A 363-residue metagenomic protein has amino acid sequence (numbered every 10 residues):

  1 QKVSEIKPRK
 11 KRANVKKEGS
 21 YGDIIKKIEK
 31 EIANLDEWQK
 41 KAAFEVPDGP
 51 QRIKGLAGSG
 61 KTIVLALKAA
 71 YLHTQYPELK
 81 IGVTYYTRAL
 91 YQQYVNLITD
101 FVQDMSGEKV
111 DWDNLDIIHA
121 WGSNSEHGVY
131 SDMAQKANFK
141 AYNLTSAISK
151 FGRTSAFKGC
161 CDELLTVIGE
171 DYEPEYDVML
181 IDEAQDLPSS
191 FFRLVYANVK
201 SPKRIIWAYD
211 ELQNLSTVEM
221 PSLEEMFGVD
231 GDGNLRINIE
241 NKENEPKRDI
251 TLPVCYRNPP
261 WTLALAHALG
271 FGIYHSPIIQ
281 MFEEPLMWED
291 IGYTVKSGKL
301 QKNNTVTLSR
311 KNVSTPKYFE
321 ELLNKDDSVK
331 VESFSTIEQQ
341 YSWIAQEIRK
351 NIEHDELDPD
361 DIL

Functional and structural regions predicted by a protein language model:
Q1-E18: N-terminal accessory nucleic-acid engagement/regulatory domains that precede and modulate ATP-driven motor cores
A13-V15, D36-E37, N234, T315: Short, flexible segments with low predicted structural confidence
K16-K54, I117-I118, N124-S125, V129-F227 (+1 more regions): Conserved helicase NTPase motor core
R52-G82, Y86-W112, A120-N124, V178 (+1 more regions): Conserved helicase motor core of SF1/SF2 NTP-dependent helicases
